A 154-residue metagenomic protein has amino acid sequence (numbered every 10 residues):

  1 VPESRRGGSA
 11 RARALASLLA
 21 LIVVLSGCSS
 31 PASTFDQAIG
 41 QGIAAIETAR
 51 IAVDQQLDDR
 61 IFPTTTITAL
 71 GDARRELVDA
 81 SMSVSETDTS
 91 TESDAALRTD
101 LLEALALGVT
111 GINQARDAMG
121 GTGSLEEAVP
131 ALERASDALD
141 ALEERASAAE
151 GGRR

Functional and structural regions predicted by a protein language model:
V1-R11: N-terminal secretory signal peptides that target proteins for export/translocation
P2, R153-R154: Short, intrinsically disordered, low-complexity terminal/loop segments
R6-G7, S26, I39, G151: Feature targets compositionally biased, intrinsically disordered low-complexity regions with long contiguous runs
L15-S26: Bacterial N-terminal signal peptides
C28-P31: Bacterial signal peptide processing site
F35-N113, D117, P130-A148, G152-R153: Alpha-helical segments in soluble extracytoplasmic regions
A115-L125: Membrane-helix boundary connector in multi-pass membrane proteins
